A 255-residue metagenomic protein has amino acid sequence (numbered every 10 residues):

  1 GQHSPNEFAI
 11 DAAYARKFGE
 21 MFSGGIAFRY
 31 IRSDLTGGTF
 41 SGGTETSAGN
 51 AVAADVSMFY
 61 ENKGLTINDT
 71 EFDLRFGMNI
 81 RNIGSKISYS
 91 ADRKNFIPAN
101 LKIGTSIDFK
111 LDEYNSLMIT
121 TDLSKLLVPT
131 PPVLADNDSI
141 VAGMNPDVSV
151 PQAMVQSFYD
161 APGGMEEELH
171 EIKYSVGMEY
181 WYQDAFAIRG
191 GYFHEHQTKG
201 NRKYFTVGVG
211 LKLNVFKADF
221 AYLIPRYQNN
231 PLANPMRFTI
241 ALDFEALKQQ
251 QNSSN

Functional and structural regions predicted by a protein language model:
G1-N255: Outer-membrane beta-barrel porins/channels
